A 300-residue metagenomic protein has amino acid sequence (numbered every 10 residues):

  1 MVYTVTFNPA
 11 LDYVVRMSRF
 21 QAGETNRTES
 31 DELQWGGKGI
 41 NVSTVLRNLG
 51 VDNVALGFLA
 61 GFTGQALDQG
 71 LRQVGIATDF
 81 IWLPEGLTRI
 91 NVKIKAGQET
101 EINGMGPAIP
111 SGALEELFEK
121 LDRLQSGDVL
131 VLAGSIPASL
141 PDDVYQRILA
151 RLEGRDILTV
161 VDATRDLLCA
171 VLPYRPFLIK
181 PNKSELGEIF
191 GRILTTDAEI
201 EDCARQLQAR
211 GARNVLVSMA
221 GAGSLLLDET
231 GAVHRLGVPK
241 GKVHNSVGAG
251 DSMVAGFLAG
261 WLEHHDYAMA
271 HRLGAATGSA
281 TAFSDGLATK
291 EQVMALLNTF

Functional and structural regions predicted by a protein language model:
M1-G23: Positively charged, low-complexity intrinsically disordered leader regions
V2, D52-V54, T78-D79, T159 (+1 more regions): Hydrophobic anchor at the start of a short beta-strand that flanks the dinucleotide cofactor-binding loop
R27-L87: Substrate-binding N-lobe of the ribokinase-like
R47, E153, L262: Gly/Ala-rich phosphate-binding loop of Rossmann-like dinucleotide-binding domains, activating on the conserved
L83, K93-S126: Conserved phosphate-binding/catalytic loop of the ribokinase/pfkB sugar-kinase fold
E101-N103, D128-G134, D162, K180-E185: Short beta-strands and strand-loop turn motifs
D142-T230: Conserved phosphate/ATP/ADP-binding segment of small-molecule kinases
D197-F300: Conserved phosphate-binding/catalytic region of the ribokinase-like
